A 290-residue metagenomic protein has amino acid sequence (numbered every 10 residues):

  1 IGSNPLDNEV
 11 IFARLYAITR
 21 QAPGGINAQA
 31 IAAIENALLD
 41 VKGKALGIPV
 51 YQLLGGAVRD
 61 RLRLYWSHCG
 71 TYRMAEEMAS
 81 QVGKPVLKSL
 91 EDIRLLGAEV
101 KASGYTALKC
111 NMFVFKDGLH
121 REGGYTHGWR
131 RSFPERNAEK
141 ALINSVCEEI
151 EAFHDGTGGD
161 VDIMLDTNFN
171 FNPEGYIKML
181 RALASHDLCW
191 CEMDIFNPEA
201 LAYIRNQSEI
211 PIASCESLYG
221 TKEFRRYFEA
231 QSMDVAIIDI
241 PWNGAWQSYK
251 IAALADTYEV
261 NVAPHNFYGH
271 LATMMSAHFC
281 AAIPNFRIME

Functional and structural regions predicted by a protein language model:
I1-L46: Metal- or metallocofactor-binding catalytic centers and their adjacent structured scaffolds across diverse enzyme
G2-L6, A17-R20, A102, T106 (+5 more regions): Generic secondary-structure signature for well-ordered alpha-helical cores
V10, R181-W190, F196-E290: Shared catalytic-loop signature of beta/alpha-barrel
A13-L15, K44, I48-L62: N-terminal amphipathic alpha-helix/helix-capping segment at the start of soluble metabolic enzymes
I34, G47, L108, D166 (+4 more regions): Conserved, mostly hydrophobic/aromatic
N36, V41, C110-M112, T167-N168 (+3 more regions): Generic detector of well-ordered alpha-helical packing
P49, R63, D162, P211 (+1 more regions): Proline-centered loop/turn at the N-terminus of a beta-strand
R61, W66-I204: Metal-dependent enolase-superfamily TIM-barrel catalytic cores that perform enediolate-based chemistry
